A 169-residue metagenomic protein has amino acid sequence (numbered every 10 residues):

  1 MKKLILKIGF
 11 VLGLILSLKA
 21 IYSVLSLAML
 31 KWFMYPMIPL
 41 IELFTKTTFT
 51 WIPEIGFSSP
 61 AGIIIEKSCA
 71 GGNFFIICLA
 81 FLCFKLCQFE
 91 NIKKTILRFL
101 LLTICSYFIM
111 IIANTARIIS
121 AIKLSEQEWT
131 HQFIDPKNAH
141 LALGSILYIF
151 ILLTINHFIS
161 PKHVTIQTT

Functional and structural regions predicted by a protein language model:
M1-T169: Hydrophobic N-terminal alpha-helices or hydrophobic patches in metabolic proteins across all domains of life
